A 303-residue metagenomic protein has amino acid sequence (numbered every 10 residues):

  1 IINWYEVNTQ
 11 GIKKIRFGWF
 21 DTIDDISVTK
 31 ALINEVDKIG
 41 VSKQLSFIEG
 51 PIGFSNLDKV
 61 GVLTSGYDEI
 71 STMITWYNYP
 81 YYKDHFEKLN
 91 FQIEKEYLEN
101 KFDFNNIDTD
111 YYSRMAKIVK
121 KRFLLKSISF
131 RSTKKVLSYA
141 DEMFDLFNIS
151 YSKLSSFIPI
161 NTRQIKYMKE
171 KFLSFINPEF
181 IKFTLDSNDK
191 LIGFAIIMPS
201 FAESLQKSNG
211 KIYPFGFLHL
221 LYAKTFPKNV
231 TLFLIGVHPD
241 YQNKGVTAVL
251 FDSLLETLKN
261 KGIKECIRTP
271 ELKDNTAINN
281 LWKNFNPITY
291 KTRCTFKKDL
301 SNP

Functional and structural regions predicted by a protein language model:
I1-Q10, I128-V237: A conserved beta-strand-loop-helix scaffold within acyl/acetyltransferase catalytic domains
Q10-N90, S208-N284: Acyl-donor binding region in acyl/amide transferases
E49, K101, F183-L185, I196 (+1 more regions): Short beta-strand segments
N56-V60, I107-T109, G193, E203-S204 (+1 more regions): Short catalytic/ligand-binding loop motif for oxyanion handling, primarily in non-cytosolic enzymes, centered on
W76-S156: Acyltransferase donor/substrate-recognition loop-hinge adjacent to the catalytic core
F102-N105, K297-P303: Short beta-strand-to-coil "C-cap" segments at the C-terminal boundary of structured domains/repeats, marking
